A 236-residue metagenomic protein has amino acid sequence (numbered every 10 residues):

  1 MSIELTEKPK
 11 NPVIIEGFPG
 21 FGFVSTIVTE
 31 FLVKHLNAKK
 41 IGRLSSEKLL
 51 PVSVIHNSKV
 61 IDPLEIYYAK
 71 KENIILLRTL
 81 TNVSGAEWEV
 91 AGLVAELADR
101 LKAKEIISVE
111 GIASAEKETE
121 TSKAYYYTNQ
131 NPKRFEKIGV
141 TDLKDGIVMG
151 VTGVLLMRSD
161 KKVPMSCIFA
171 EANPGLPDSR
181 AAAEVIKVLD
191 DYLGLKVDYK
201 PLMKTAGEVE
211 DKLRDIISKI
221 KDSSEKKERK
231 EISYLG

Functional and structural regions predicted by a protein language model:
M1-T81: N-terminal short beta-loop-beta anion/metal-coordinating cradle
F18-F23, V83-G85, G111-A115, P174-L176: Gly/Ser/Thr-rich loops at beta-strand to alpha-helix junctions that form or flank small-molecule/cofactor-binding
F23-I27, G85, E89, L93 (+6 more regions): Conserved active-site and cofactor/substrate-binding residues in soluble primary-metabolism enzymes
K39, A95-I106, D160-P164, D191-K196: Secondary-structure boundary elements
G42, I75-L77, I107, P164-F169: Hydrophobic/aromatic beta-strand patches that form the interior of the parallel beta-sheet core in alpha/beta enzyme
G85-K133: Internal, conserved structured core segments that host functional sites
S114-Y192, Y234: Catalytic cores of processing enzymes, dominated by hydrolases/peptidases, characterized by acidic/His-rich
P164-G236: Extended, histidine- and acidic-residue-enriched regions that form the cofactor-binding/catalytic faces
